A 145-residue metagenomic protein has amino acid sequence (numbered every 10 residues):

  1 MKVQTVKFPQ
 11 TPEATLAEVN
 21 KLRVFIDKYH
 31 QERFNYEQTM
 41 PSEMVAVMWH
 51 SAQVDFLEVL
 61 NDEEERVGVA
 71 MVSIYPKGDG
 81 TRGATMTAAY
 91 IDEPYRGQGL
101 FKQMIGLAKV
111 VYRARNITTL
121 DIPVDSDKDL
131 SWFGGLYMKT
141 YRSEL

Functional and structural regions predicted by a protein language model:
M1-M40: Short amphipathic alpha-helix that is part of the acyltransferase structural core
N35-F56: Active-site rim helix/loop that mediates acceptor-substrate recognition in acyltransferases
E58, E65-I74, G83-T85, Y90: Conserved beta-strand in the GNAT
I91, G97-V110: Conserved acetyl-CoA-binding loop-helix of GNAT-fold acetyltransferases
A114-L145: Conserved active-site alpha-helix within GNAT-family acetyltransferase domains
